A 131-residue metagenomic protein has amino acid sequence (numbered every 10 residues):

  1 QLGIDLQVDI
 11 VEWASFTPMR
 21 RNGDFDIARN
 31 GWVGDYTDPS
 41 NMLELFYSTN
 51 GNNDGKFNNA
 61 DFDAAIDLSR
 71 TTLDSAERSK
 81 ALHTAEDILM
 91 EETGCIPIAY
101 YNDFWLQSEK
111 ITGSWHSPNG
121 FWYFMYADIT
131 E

Functional and structural regions predicted by a protein language model:
L2-Y47, A81: Periplasmic binding protein-like
I4, I10, I27, I66 (+4 more regions): Weak global preference for isoleucine
V8, E12, G31, D35 (+2 more regions): Extracytoplasmic/periplasmic, Sec-exported soluble proteins
S15, D38, D61-L68, E77-T84 (+2 more regions): Extracytoplasmic/secreted proteins, especially bacterial periplasmic and envelope-associated proteins
M19-D24, N41-L73, Y100-E131: Short, solvent-exposed loop/beta-turn-alpha elements that line the ligand-binding surface or hinge of extracytoplasmic
A28-G31, L73-E109: Bilobed periplasmic-binding protein-like "clamshell/Venus-flytrap" ligand-binding domains
